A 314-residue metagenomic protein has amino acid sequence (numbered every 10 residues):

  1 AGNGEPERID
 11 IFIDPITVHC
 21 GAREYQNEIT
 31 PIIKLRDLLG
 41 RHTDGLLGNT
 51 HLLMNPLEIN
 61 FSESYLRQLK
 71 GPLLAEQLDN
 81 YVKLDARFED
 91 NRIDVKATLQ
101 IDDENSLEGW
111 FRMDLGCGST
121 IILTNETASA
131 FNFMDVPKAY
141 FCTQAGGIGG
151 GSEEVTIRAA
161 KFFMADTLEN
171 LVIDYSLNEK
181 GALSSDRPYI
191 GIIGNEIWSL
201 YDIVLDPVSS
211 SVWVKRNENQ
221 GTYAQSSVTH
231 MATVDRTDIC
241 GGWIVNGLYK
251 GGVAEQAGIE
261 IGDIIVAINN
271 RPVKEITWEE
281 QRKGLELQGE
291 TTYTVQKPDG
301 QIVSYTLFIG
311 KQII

Functional and structural regions predicted by a protein language model:
A1-I314: Pepsin/retropepsin-fold aspartyl endopeptidases
